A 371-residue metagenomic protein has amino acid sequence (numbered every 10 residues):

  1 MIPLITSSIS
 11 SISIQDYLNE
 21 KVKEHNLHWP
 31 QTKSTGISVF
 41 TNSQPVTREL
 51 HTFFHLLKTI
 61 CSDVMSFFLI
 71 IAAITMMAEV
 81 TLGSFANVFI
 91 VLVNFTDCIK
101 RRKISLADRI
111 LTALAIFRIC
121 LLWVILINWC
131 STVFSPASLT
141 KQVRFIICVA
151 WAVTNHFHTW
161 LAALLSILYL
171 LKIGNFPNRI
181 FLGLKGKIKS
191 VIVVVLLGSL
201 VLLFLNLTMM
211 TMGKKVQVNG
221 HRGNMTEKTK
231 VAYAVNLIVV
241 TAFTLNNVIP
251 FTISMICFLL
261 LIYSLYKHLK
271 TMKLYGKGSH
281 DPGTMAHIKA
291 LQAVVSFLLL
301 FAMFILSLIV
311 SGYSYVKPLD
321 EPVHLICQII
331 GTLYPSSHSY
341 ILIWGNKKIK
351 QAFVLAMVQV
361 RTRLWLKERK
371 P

Functional and structural regions predicted by a protein language model:
M77, V240, T244, F304-L342: Extracellular loop 3-seventh transmembrane helix
A78-A137, A162-A163, L170, L299: Structural signature of the GPCR N-terminal helical module
R109, A113-I116, K267-I305: Intracellular effector-coupling site of seven-transmembrane GPCRs, centered on the ICL3-to-TM6 transition
L161, K187-V218: Fourth transmembrane helix
A162-V191: Class A GPCR helix-loop hinge within the 7TM core
N206-M212, K228-C257: Extracellular-loop-to-transmembrane junctions of the mid-late helices
N246-L274: Class A (rhodopsin-like) GPCR signature focused on the TM5-ICL3 interface and adjacent 7TM helical core
C327-P371: Seventh transmembrane helix
